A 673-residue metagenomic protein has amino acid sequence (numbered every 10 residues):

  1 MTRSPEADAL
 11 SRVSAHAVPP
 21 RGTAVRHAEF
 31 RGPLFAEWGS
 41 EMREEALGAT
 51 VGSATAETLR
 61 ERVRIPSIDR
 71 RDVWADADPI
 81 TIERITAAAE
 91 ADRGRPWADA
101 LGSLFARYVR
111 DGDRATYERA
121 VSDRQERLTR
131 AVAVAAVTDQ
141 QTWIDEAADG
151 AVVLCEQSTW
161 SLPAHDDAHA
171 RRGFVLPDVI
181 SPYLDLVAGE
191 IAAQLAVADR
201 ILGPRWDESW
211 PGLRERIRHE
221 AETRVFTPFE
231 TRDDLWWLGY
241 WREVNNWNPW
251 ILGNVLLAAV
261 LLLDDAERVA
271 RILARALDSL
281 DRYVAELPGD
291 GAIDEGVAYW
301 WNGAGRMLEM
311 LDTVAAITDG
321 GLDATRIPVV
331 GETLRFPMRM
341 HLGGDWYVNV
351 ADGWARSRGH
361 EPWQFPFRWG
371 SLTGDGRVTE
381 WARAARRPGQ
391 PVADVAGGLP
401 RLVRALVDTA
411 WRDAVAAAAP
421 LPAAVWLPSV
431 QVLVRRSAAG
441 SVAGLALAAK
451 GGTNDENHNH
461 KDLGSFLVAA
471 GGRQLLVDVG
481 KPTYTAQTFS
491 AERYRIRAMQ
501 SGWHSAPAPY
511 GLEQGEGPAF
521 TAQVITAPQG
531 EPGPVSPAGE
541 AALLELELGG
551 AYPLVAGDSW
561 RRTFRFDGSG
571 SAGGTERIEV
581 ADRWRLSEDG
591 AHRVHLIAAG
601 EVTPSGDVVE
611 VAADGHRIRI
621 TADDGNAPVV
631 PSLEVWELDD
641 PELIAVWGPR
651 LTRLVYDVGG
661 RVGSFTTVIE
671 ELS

Functional and structural regions predicted by a protein language model:
T2, L10-V13, A17-I85, R130-A136 (+1 more regions): Extreme N-terminal leader/anchor segments
A89-A100, A147-H165, G212-W237, R271-G291 (+2 more regions): Long, well-ordered core segments of solenoidal/helical folds
G112-Q125, A136, R172-G189, D234-P249 (+4 more regions): Solvent-exposed loop and edge beta-strand segments that line ligand/cofactor-binding and catalytic clefts
D123-V137, D149-V153, G189-V197: Non-membrane alpha-helical segments in proteins
A135-A148, A198-H219, A259-L277, V314-V330 (+2 more regions): Structural helix-adjacent loops and short alpha-helical linkers that scaffold large soluble proteins
H165-A168, G189, A382-A396, P482-S673: CBM-like, beta-strand-rich accessory domains located in the C-terminal region of large, secreted polysaccharide-active
F174-G296, E309, A410-A416: Active-site lining segments of carbohydrate-active enzymes
A304-L475, W647-P649, G659: Carbohydrate-active enzyme catalytic cores, enriched for enzymes that act on polyanionic acidic polysaccharides
